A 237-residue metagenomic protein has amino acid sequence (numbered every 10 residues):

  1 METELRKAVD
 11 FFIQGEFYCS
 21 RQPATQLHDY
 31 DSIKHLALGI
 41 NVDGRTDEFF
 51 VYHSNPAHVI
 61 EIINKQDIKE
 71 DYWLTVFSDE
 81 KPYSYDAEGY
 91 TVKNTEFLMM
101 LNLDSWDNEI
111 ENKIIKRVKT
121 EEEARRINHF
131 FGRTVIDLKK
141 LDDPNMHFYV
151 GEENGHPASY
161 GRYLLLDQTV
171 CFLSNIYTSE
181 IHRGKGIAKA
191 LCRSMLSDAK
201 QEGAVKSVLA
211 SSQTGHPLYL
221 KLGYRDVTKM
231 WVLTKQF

Functional and structural regions predicted by a protein language model:
M1-D71, D79-P82: N-terminal charged segments
M1-K7, K113-R125: A short beta-loop-alpha structural element at the N-terminal edge of CoA-dependent acyl/N-acetyltransferase catalytic
E16-D29, P82, N128-E152: Active-site rim helix/loop that mediates acceptor-substrate recognition in acyltransferases
R45-K113, L233-K235: Acyl-donor-binding surface of acyltransferase catalytic domains
H58-I63, T178, G184-S197, Q201 (+1 more regions): Conserved acetyl-CoA-binding loop-helix of GNAT-fold acetyltransferases
I68-S78, A199-S211: Conserved GNAT acetyl-CoA-binding A-motif
E80-T91, K189, Q213-M230: Conserved active-site alpha-helix within GNAT-family acetyltransferase domains
G132-E180: A conserved beta-strand-loop-helix scaffold within acyl/acetyltransferase catalytic domains
